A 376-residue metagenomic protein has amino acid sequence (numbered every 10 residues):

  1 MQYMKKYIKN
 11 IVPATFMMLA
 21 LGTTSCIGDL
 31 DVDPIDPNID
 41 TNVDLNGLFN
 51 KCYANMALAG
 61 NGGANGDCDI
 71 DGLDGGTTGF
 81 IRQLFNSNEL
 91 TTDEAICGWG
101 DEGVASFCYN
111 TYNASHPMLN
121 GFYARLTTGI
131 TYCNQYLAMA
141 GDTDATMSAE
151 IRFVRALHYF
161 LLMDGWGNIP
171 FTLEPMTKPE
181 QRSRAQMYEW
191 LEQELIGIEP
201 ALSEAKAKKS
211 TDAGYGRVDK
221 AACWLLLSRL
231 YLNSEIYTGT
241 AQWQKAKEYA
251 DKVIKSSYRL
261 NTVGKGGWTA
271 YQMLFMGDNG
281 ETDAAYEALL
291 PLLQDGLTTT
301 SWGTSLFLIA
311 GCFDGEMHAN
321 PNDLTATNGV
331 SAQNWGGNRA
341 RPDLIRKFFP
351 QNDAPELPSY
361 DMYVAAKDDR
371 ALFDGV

Functional and structural regions predicted by a protein language model:
Y3-P13: Bacterial N-terminal signal peptides that target proteins for export
A14-G22: Bacterial N-terminal signal peptides
C26-I81, V364, R370-A371: Membrane-proximal, proline-rich intrinsically disordered regions
N46-G60, E94-W166, T177-E189, L195-S210 (+2 more regions): Conserved, well-structured interaction surfaces
F49, Y53, A57-G63, T91-G121 (+1 more regions): Elongated scaffold/linker segments in the mid-to-C-terminal portions of large proteins
M163-P170, N233-G239: Short coil/turn linking the two alpha-helices of tandem helical-hairpin repeats
